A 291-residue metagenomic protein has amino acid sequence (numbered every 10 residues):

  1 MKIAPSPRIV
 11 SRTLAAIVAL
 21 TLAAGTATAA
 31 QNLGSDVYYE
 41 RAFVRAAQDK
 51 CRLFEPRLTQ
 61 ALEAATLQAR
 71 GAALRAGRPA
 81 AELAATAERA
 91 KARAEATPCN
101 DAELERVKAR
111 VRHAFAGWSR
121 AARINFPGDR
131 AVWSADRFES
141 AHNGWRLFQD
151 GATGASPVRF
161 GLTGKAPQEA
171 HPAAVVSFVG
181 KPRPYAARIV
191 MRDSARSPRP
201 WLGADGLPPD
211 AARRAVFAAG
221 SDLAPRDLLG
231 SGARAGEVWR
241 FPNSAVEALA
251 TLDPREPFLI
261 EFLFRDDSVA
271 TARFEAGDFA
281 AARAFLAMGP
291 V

Functional and structural regions predicted by a protein language model:
K2-A15: Bacterial N-terminal signal peptides that target proteins for export
R12-A24: Bacterial N-terminal signal peptides
G25-A29: Sec/Tat signal peptide C-region and signal peptidase I cleavage site
Q31-G77, M191-A195: Short N-proximal segments of mature Sec-exported proteins
T66-G144, V216-G232: Compact alpha-helical subdomains of small soluble proteins
A116-R199: Extended amphipathic alpha-helical interaction segments
A187-V291: Extended, charged low-complexity segments that frequently continue into or abut oligomerization scaffolds
